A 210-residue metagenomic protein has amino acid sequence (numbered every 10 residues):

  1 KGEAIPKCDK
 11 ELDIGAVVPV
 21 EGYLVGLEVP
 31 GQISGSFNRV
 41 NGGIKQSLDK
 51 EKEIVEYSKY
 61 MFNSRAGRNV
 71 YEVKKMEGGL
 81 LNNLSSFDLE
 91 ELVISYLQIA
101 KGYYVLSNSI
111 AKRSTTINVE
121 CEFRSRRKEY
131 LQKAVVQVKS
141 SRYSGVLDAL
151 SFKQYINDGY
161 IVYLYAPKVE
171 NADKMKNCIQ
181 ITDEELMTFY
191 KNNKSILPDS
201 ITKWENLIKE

Functional and structural regions predicted by a protein language model:
K1-E210: Mixed-charge (Asp/Glu-Lys/Arg
